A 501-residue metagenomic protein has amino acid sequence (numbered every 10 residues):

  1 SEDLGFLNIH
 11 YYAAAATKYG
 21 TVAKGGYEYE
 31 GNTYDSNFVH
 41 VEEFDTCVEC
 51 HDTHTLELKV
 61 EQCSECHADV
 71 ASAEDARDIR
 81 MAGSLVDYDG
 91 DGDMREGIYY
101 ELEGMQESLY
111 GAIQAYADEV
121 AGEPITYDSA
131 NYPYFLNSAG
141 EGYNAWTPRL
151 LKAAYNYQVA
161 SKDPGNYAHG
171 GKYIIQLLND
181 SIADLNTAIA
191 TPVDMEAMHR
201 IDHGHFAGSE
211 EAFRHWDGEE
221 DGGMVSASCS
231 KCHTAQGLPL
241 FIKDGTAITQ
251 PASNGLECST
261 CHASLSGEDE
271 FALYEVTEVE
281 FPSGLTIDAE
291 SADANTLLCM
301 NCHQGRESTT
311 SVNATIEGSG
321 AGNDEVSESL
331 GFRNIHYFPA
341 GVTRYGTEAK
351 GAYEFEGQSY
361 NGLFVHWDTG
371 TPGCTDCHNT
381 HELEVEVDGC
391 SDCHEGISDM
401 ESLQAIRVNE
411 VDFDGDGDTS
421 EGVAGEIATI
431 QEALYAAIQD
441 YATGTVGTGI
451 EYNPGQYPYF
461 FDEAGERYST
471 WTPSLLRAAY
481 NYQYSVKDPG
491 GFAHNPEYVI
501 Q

Functional and structural regions predicted by a protein language model:
S1-F241, T249-S259, A263-Q501: C-type cytochrome heme-c attachment and multiheme electron-transfer modules
